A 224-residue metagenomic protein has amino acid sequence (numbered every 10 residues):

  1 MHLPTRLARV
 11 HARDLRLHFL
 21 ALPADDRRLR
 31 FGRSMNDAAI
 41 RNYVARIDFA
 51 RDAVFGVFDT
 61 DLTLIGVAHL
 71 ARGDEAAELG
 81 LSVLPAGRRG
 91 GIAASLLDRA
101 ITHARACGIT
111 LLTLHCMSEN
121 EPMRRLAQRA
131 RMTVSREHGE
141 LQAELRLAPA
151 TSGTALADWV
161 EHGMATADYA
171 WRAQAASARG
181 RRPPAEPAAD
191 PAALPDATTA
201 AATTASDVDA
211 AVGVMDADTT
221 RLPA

Functional and structural regions predicted by a protein language model:
M1-L17: A short beta-loop-alpha structural element at the N-terminal edge of CoA-dependent acyl/N-acetyltransferase catalytic
A21, L29-E78: Acetyl-CoA-dependent GNAT
P23-R28, I101: Short strand-loop-strand
F58, G80-R89, M117: A short, internal acetyl-CoA/4′-phosphopantetheine-binding micro-motif in the GNAT/acyltransferase core
A71-L81, R88, R136-G139: A conserved beta-turn-beta hairpin within the catalytic core of GNAT-like acetyltransferases that forms part
V83, R89-A104, L111, E121-R125 (+1 more regions): Conserved acetyl-CoA-binding loop-helix of GNAT-fold acetyltransferases
H115-C116, E121-A224: Terminal substrate-recognition subdomain of acyl/acetyltransferases
